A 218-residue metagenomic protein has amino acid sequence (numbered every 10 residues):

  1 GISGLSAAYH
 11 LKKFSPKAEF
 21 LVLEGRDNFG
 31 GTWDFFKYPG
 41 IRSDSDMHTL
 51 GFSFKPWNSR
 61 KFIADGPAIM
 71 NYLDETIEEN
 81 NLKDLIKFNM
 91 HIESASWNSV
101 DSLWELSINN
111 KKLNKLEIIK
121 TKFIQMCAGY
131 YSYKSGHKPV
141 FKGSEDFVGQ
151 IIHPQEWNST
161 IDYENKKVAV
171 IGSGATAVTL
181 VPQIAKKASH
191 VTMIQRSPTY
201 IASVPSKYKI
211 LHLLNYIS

Functional and structural regions predicted by a protein language model:
I2, S6-V22, R26-N28, C127-S218: Rossmann-like dinucleotide-binding core of oxidoreductases
L11, G40, K83, S94-A95 (+5 more regions): Short, flexible, glycine/charge-rich loop motifs used to bind or transfer phosphoryl groups or to couple energy/partner
G25, G30-Y72, P198-S218: Glycine-rich active-site loop/strand segments that organize a redox cofactor
T49, I86-K87, G149-I152: Conserved beta-strand scaffold positions in the cores of enzyme catalytic domains, especially in NTP/NDP-utilizing
S53-P56, M90, S96, Q155-E156 (+1 more regions): Residues at the C-termini of beta-strands that transition into short coil/loop
R60-S132: Feature captures the FAD/FMN-dependent oxidoreductase FAD-binding
